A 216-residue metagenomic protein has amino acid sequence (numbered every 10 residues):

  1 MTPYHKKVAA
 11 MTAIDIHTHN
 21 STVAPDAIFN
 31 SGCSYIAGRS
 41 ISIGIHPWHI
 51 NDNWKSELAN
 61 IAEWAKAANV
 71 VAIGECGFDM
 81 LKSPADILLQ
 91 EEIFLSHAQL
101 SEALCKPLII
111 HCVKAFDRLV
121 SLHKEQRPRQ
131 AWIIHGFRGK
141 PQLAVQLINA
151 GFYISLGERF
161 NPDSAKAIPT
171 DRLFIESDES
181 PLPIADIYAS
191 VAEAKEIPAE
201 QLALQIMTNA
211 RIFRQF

Functional and structural regions predicted by a protein language model:
M1-F216: Mid-domain alpha/beta scaffold segments of enzyme catalytic cores
